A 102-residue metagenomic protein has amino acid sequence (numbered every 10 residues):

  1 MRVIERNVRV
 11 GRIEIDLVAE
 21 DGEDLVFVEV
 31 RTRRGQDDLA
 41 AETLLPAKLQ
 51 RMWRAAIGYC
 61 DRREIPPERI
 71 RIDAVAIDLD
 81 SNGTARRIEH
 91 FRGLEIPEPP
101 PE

Functional and structural regions predicted by a protein language model:
M1-G11: A short acidic/basic microdomain associated with nuclease active sites
V3-E5, F27, I72: Hydrophobic residues on conserved beta-strands that form the core of alpha/beta folds
V8, V30-T32, G93: Active-site donor-binding loop signature of nucleotide-sugar glycosyltransferases
R12, E23-L25, R69, I88: Structural motif
R12-E14, D78: Short secondary-structure boundary/hinge segments and terminal tails
I15-D37, M52: Conserved catalytic cores of phosphodiester-cleaving nucleases, focusing on short active-site segments
R33-R62: Mg2+/Mn2+-dependent nuclease catalytic core
R62-E102: Domain-level recognition of nuclease-like catalytic cores that cleave nucleotide substrates
